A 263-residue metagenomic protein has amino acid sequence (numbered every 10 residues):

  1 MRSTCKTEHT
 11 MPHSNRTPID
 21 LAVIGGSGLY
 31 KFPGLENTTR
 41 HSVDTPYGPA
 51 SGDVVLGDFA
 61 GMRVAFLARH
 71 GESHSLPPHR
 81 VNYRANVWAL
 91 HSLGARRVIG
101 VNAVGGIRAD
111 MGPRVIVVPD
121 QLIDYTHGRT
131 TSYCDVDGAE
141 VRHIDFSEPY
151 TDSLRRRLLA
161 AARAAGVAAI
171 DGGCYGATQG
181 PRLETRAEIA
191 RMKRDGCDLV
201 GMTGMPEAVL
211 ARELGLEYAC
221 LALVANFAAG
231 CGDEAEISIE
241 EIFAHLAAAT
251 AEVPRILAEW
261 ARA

Functional and structural regions predicted by a protein language model:
R2, P12-F146: Metabolite-binding pocket within alpha/beta catalytic cores that recognizes anionic/polar moieties
R63, R96, A168, D198 (+1 more regions): Residue-level detector of anion-binding/catalytic polar loops
H74-H79, G176-Q179, G196-C197: Short, flexible loop segments at the rims of nucleotide/cofactor-binding pockets, characterized by
V136-S147, R194-C197, G232-L246: Glycine-rich tight-turn/loop motif centered on a GG-T
E148-K193: Active-site rim beta-loop-alpha module in soluble metabolic enzymes
L183-A228: A C-terminal functional module that forms or caps the active site or interfaces directly with catalytic machinery
A229-A263: His/Asp/Glu-rich mid-to-C-terminal helical/loop segments that flank catalytic regions of hydrolases
